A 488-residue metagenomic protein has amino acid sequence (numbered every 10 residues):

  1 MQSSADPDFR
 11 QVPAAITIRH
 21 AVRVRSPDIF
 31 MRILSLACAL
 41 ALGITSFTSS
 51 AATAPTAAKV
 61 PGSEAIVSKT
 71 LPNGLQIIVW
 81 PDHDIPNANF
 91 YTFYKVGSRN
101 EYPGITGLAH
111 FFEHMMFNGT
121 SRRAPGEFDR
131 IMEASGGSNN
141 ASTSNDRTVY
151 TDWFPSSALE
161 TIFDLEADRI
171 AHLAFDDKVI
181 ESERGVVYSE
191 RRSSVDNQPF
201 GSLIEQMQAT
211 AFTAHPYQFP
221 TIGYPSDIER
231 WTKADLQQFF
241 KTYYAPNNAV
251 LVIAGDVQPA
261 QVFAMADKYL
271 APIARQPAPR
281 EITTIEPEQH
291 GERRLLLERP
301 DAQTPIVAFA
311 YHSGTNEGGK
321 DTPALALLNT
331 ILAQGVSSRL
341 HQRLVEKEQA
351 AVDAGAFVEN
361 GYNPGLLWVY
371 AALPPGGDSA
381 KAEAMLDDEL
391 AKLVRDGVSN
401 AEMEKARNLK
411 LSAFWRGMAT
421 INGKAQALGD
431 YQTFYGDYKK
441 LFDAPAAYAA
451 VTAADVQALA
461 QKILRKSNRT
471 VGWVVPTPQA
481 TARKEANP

Functional and structural regions predicted by a protein language model:
M1-M31: N-terminal secretory signal peptides that target proteins for export/translocation
R32-A39: Sec-dependent signal peptide recognition, specifically the positively charged N-region followed immediately by
A41-I78, Q258-E298, I306, D443-P488: Proteolytic maturation boundary segments
T53-V67, D168, E190, S194 (+6 more regions): Histidine-acidic residue clusters that define the catalytic metal-binding segment of zinc metallopeptidase domains
W80, I85-P103, G107-F111, P125-I170 (+6 more regions): M16 family metallopeptidases and their MPP-like homologs
L108-M116, L328: Active-site His/Glu-centered metal-binding helix of metallohydrolases
N118-R123, I170-K178, V398-S399: Short, polar/flexible loop-turn hinges at active-site or ligand-entry regions and domain interfaces
R192, A209, A278-S337: His/Glu-based metal-binding/catalytic segments typifying zinc-dependent metallopeptidases
